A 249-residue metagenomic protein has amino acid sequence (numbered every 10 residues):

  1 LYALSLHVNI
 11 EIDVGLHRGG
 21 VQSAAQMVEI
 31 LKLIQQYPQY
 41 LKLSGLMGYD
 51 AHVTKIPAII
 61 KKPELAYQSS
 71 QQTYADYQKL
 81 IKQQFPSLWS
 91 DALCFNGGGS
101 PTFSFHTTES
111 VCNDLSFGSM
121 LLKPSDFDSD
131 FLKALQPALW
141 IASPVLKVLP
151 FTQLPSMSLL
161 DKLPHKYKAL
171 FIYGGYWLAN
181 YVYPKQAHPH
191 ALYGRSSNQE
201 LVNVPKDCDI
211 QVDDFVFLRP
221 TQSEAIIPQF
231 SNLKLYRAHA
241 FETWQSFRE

Functional and structural regions predicted by a protein language model:
L6, L93, N113, L139-P144 (+4 more regions): Structural beta-strand/beta-sheet cores of well-ordered domains, especially the beta-sheet scaffolds that support
H7, V14-K133: Active-site loop/helix belt of alpha/beta enzymes
V8-I10, L46, V145, P220: A structural signal for short, well-ordered beta-strand segments
I12-V14, S119-L122, S223-E224, H239-A240: Short, acidic/turn-prone active-site loops that include or flank metal/cofactor- and phosphate-binding residues
L65, P101-I172, Y176-L178, V182-A187: Active-site loop ensemble at the mouth of alpha/beta enzyme cores that anchors a bound cofactor
S70, A134-Q136, A191-G194: Short Gly/Pro-enriched turn/cap motifs at secondary-structure boundaries
P150-E249: C-terminal accessory subdomain/extension
